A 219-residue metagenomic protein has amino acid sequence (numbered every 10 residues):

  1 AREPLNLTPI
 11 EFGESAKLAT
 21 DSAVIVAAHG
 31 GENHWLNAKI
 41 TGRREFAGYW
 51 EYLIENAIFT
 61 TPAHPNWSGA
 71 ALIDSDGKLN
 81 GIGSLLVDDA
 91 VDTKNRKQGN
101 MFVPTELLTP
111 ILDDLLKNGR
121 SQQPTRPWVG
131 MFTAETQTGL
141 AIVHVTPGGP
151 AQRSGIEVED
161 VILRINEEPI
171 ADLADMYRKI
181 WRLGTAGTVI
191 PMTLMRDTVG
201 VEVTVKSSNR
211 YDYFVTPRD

Functional and structural regions predicted by a protein language model:
A1-H34, N66, T138, I170-A171 (+3 more regions): Conserved active-site neighborhood of the chymotrypsin/trypsin-like protease fold
A1-P9, W35-K97, P127, E135 (+1 more regions): Active-site region of chymotrypsin-like
L7, V26, E32-N33, S75 (+5 more regions): C-terminal cap/linker of serine protease catalytic domains
G13-K17, A70-A71, P150-V161, R182-G184: A short glycine-leucine-enriched loop at secondary-structure breakpoints that most characteristically corresponds
K17-A23, E32-F46, L53-E55, T109-D113 (+4 more regions): Beta-strand/loop subdomains of soluble extracytoplasmic proteins
D21-V26, I40, T60, L72 (+8 more regions): Terminal peptide-recognition signature
E32-K39, D92, P169-M176: Short, Lys/Arg- and Gly-enriched loop/turn segments at beta-strand edges
D113-R120, S154-E157, L163-I165, P169 (+1 more regions): PDZ-domain C-terminal substructure recognizer with occasional recognition of PDZ-binding tails
